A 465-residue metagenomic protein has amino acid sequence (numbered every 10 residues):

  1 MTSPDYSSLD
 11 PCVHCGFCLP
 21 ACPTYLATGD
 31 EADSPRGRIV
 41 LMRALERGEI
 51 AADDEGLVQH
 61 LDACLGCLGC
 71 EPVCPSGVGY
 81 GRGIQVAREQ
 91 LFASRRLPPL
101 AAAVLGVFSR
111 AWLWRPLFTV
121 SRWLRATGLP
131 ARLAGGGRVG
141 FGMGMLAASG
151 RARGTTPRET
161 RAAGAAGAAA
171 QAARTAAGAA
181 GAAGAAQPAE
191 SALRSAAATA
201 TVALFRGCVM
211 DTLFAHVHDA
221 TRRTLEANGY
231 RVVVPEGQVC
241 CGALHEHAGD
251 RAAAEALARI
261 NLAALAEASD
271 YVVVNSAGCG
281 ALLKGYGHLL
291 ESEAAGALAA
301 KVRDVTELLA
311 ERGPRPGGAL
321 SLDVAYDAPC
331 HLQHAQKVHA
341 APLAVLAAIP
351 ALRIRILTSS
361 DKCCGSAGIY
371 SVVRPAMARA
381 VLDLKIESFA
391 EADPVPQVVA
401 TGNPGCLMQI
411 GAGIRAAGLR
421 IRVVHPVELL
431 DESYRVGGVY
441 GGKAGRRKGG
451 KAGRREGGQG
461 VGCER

Functional and structural regions predicted by a protein language model:
M1-L9, I50-L61, E226-Y230, I349-I354: Short, intrinsically disordered, charge-biased short linear motifs at domain edges
M1-P4, D33-E55, A215-H216, V338-A347: Short, charged low-complexity linear segments at domain edges
Y6-Y25, D54, V58-V78, D361: Cysteine-centered iron-sulfur cluster-binding motifs in ferredoxin-type domains/subunits of redox enzymes
P11, R38, H60-A63, K301 (+1 more regions): Residue-level recognition of specific faces of alpha-helices
F17-P20, D30-P35, Y230-E236: N-terminal glycine-rich anion-binding loops that anchor highly charged ligand groups
Y25-G56, G77-A103, V424: Non-heme iron-sulfur electron-transfer modules
Y80-R465: Iron-sulfur cluster-binding electron-transfer modules in prokaryotic oxidoreductases
